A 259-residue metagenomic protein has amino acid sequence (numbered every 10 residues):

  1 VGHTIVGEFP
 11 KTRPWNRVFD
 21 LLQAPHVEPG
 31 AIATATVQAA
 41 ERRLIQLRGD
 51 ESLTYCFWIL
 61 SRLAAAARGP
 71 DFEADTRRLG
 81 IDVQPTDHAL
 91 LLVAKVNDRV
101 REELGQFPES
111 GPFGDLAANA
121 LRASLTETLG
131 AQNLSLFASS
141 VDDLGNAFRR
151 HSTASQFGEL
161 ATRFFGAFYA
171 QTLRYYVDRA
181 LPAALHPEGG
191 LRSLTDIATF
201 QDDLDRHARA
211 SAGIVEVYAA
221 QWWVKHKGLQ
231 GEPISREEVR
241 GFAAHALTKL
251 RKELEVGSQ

Functional and structural regions predicted by a protein language model:
V1-S110, G114-A118, G257-Q259: Extended, helix-rich scaffolding/adaptor regions
K11, R42, A89, E102-N119 (+6 more regions): Extended alpha-helical scaffold segments
Q23-H26, R48, L104, P108 (+7 more regions): Generic secondary-structure transition motif, activating predominantly at the C-termini of alpha-helices
V27-G30, T34, D50, D87-L90 (+14 more regions): Alpha-solenoid helical-repeat scaffolds
G30, S52, D71, Q84 (+11 more regions): Residue-level signal for secondary-structure boundary elements
I81, D98-E109, N146-A147, A154 (+2 more regions): Charged, low-complexity surface segments at secondary-structure and domain boundaries
T126-V215: A contiguous, surface-oriented mixed alpha/beta subdomain in the mid-to-C-terminal portion of proteins that forms
H186, G190-Q259: Alpha-helical oligomerization segments
